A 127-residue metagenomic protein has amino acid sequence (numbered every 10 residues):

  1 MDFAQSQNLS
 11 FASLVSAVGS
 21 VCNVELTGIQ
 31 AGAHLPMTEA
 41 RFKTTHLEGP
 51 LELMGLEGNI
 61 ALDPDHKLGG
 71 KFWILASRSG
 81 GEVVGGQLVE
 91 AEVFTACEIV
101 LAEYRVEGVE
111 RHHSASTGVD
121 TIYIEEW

Functional and structural regions predicted by a protein language model:
M1-G70, A76-V84, L88-W127: N-terminal intrinsically disordered, cationic/polar leader segments that include organellar targeting peptides
